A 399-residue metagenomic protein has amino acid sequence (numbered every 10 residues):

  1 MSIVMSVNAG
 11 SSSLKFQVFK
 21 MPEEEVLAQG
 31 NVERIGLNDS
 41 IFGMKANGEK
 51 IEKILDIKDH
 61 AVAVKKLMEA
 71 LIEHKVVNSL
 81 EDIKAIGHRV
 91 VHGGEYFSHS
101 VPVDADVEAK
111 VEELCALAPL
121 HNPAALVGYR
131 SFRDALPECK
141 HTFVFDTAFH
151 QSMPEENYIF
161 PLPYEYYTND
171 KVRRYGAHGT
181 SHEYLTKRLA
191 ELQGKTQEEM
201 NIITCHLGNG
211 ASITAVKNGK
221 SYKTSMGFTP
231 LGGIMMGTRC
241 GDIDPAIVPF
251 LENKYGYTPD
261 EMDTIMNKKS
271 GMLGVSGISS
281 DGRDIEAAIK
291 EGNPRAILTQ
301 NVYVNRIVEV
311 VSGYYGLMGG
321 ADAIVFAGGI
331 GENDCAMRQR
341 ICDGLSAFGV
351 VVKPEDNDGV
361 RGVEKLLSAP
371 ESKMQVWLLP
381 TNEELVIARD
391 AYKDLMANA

Functional and structural regions predicted by a protein language model:
M1-G94: N-terminal glycine/serine-rich phosphate-binding loop of ATP-dependent small-molecule kinases, especially carbohydrate
A70-I83, L189-T196, V311-D322: Phosphate/pyrophosphate-binding loops at sites that engage ATP/ADP/AMP, CoA/4′-phosphopantetheine, polyphosphate
L71-H121, T142, A148-N157: Short beta-strand-loop/turn "lid" adjacent to the catalytic site in phosphate-handling enzymes
H88, P119-N122, K140-F145, Q151 (+4 more regions): General beta-strand structural signal in soluble alpha/beta enzymes
F149-K254: Glycine-rich phosphate-binding loop of actin/hexokinase-like ATP-binding domains
T264, G271-V275, G282-L317: Adenine-nucleotide phosphate-binding core of ATP-dependent small-molecule kinases
D322-L345: Glycine-rich phosphate-binding loops at beta-strand->alpha-helix junctions
K353-A399: Glycine-rich phosphate-binding/hydrolytic loop that grips phosphoryl groups
